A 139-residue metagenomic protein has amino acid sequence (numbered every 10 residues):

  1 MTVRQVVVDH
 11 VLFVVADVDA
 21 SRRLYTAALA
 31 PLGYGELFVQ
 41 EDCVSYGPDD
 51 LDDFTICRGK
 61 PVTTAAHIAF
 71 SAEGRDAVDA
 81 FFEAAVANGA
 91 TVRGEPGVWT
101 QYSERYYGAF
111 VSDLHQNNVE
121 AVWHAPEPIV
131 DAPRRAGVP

Functional and structural regions predicted by a protein language model:
M1-R22, I68, A125-P139: N-terminal beta-strand motif that seeds the catalytic metal site of vicinal oxygen chelate
T2, G47-A87: Long, continuous compositionally biased terminal/linker segments
L12-D53: Core segments of cupin and vicinal oxygen chelate
V15-D19, A69-H115: Vicinal oxygen chelate
G33-G35, T55, V92-P96: A short linear hydrophobic-aromatic micro-motif
C43, W99-T100, A125, V130: Conserved beta-strand edge residues that scaffold enzyme active sites
S103-E104, F110, A121-P128: Short beta->alpha transition motifs characteristic of CBS
N118: Glycine-rich acetyl-CoA-binding "A-motif" of GNAT/NAT acetyltransferases
